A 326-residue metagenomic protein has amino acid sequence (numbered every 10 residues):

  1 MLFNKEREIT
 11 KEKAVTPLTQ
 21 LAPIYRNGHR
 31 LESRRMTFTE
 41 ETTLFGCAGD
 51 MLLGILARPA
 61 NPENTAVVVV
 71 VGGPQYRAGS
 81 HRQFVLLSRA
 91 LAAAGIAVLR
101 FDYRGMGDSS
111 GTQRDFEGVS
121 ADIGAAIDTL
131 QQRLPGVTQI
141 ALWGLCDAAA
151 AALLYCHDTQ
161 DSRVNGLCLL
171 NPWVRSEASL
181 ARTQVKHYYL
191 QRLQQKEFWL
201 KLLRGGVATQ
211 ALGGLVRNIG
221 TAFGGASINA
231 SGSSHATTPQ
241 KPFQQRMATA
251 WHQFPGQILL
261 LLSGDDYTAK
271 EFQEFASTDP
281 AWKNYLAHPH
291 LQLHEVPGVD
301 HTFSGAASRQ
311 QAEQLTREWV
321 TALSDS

Functional and structural regions predicted by a protein language model:
P17-T65, G305: N-terminal cap/lid segment of alpha/beta-hydrolase-fold proteins
G46, V85-L87, H187, K196-D325: Serine-hydrolase catalytic core
P59-A94, L99-D102: Short, surface-exposed "cap/lid" segments of acyl-processing enzymes
P74, Y103-G107, V174, D300: Alpha/beta-hydrolase active-site loop signature
M106-A141: Catalytic nucleophile-loop/oxyanion-hole region of alpha/beta-hydrolase and closely related hydrolase-like folds
W143-A152: Gly/Ala-rich beta-loop-alpha elbow adjacent to hydrolase catalytic centers
C168-A178: Active-site nucleophile loop of the alpha/beta-hydrolase fold
